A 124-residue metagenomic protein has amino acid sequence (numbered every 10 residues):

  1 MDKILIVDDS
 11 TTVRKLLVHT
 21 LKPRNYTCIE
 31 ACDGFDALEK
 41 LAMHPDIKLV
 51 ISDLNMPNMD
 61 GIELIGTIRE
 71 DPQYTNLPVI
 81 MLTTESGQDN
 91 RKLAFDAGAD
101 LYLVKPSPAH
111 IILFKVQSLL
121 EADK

Functional and structural regions predicted by a protein language model:
K15-P23: Charged docking surfaces used in two-component/phosphorelay signaling
E30-L49: Acidic, metal-coordinating helix/loop segments flanking the phosphotransfer/catalytic sites of two-component signaling
D53, T83: Active-site residues of response regulator receiver
M56: Receiver (REC) domain active-site loop signature in two-component systems and cognate sites in sensor histidine kinases
S107-V116: C-terminal output helix
